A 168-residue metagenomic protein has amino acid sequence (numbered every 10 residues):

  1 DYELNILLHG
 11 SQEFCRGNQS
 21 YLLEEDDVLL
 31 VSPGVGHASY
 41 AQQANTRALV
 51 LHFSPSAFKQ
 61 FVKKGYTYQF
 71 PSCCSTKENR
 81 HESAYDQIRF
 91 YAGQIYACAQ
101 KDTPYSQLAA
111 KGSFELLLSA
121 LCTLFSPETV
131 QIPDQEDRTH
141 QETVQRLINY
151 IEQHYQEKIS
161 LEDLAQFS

Functional and structural regions predicted by a protein language model:
D1, E25, N45-R47: A structure-centric signal for secondary-structure junctions around beta-strands
D1-F14: Short, conserved beta-strand element in jelly-roll/cupin
L7-H9, S32, Q42, H154: A short, compositionally biased micro-patch
S11-E13, S20, G36, A57: Structural motif
N18-S32: Short acidic-glycine-tyrosine-enriched beta hairpin
V31-K101, L118-V130: A hydrophobic/aromatic-rich effector-binding and dimerization subdomain of bacterial HTH-type transcriptional regulators
C73-Y85, A99-A110, L118-D163, F167: Short, Lys/Arg-enriched, Trp-marked, Pro/Gly-tolerant hinge/linker segments that flank
I95, G112-S113: Small-residue hotspots
